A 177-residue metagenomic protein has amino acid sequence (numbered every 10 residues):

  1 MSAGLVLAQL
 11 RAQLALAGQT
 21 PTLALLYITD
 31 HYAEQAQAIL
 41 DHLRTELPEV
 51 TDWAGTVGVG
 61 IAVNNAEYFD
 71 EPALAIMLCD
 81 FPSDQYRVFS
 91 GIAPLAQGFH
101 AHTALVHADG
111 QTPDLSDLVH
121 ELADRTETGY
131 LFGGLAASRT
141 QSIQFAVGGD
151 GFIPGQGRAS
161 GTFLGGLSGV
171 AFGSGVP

Functional and structural regions predicted by a protein language model:
M1-P177: Cofactor- and metal-binding active-site motifs of prokaryotic enzymes that mediate redox/radical or nucleophilic
